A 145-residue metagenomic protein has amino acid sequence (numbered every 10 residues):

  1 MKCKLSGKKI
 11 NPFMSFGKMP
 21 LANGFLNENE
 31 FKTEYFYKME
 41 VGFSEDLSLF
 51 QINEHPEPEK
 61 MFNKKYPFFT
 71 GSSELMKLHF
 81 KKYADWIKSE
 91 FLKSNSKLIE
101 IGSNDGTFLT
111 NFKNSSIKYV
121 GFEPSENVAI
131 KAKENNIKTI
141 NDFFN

Functional and structural regions predicted by a protein language model:
M1-S73: N-terminal juxtadomain amphipathic helix that follows a signal peptide/anchor or precedes a small N-terminal auxiliary
L75-N95: Conserved alpha-helix/loop element of class I SAM-dependent methyltransferases that forms part of the SAM/SAH-binding
S94-N104: Conserved class I S-adenosyl-L-methionine
D105-I117: Conserved SAM-binding loop of SAM-dependent methyltransferases across substrates and taxa, primarily the Class I
K118-E123: Conserved SAM-binding motif I beta-strand of class I
S125-N127: Conserved SAM/SAH-binding beta-strand->alpha-helix loop
A132-K133: Conserved SAM-binding loop
N136-N145: Conserved SAM-binding strand-loop segment of SAM-dependent methyltransferases
